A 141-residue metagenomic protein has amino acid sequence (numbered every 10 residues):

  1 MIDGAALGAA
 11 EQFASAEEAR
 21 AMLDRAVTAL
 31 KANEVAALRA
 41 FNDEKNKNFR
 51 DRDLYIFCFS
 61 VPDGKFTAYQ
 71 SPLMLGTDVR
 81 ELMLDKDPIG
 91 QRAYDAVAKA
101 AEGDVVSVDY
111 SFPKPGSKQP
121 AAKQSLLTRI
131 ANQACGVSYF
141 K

Functional and structural regions predicted by a protein language model:
M1-K141: N-terminal membrane-sensor/transducer module of prokaryotic signaling receptors
